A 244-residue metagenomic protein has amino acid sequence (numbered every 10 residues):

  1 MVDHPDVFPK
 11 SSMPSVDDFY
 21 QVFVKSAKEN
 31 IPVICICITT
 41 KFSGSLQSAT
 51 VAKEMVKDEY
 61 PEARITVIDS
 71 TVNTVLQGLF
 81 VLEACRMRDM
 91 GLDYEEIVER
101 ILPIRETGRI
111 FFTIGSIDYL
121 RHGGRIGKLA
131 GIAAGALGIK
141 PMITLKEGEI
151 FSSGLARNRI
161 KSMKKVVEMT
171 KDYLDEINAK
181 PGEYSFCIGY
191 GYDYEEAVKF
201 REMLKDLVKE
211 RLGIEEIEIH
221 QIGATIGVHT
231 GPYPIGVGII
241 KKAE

Functional and structural regions predicted by a protein language model:
M1-Q21: N-terminal glycine-rich anion-binding loop in soluble enzyme alpha/beta folds
P5, K41, S45, A49-E54 (+3 more regions): Mixed-charge interfacial surface used for oligomerization/domain docking and macromolecular partner engagement
K10, C35, V67: Short catalytic-loop micro-motif centered on adjacent basic/acidic residues
S11, V22-S26, I114-G115, H122: Generic signature of intrinsically disordered, low-complexity segments enriched in small/polar residues
V16-A49: N-terminal glycine-rich phosphate/adenylate-binding segment common to multiple enzyme folds
